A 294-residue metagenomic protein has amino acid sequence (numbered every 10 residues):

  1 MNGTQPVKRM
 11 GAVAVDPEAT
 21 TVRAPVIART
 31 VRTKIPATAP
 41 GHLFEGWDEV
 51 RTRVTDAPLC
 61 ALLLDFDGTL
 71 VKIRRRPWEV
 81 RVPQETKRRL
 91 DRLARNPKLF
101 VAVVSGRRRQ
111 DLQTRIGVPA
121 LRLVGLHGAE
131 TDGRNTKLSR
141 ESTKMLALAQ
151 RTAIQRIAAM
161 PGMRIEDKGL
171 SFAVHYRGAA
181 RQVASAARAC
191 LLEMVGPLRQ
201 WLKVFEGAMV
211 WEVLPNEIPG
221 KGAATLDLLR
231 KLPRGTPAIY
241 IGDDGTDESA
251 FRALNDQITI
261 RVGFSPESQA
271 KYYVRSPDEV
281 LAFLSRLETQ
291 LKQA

Functional and structural regions predicted by a protein language model:
M1-F66, L70-W78, E85, R230 (+1 more regions): Non-catalytic pre-domain segments flanking phosphatase-related domains
V31-L43, A57, P83, G222-A294: Mg2+-dependent phosphoryl-transfer enzymes with acidic/Ser/Thr/Gly-rich catalytic loops
A39-G41, W78-R81, F100-A102, P215-I218: Short, flexible loop segments at the rims of nucleotide/cofactor-binding pockets, characterized by
A61, F100-A102, R122, R164 (+3 more regions): Proline-centered loop/turn at the N-terminus of a beta-strand
L64-D67, G128, H175-R177: Short loop/turn segments at strand-loop or loop-helix junctions that form parts of catalytic or ligand-binding pockets
T69, R109, T246: Conserved Rossmann-like nucleotide-cofactor binding loop
R81-L170: Active-site phosphate-binding/coordination module
E166-I239, G245-A253, Q257, F264-E267: Conserved acidic, metal-coordinating active-site core of Asp-based, Mg2+-dependent phosphoryl-transfer enzymes
